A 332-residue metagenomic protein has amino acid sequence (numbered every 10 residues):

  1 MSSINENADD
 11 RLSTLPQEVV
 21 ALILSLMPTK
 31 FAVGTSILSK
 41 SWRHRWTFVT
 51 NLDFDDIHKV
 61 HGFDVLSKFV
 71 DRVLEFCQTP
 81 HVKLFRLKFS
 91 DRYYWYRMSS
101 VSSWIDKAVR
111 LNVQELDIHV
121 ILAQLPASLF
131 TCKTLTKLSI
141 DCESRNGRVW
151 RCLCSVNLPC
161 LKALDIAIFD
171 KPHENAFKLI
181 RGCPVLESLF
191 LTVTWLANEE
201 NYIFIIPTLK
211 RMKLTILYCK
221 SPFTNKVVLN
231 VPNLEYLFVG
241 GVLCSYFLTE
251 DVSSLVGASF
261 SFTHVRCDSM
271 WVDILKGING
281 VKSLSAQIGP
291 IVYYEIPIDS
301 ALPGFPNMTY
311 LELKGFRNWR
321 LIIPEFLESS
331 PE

Functional and structural regions predicted by a protein language model:
S2-I205: Leucine-rich repeat
V49, V82, V113-E115, L135-L138 (+9 more regions): Conserved hydrophobic position(s) of the canonical leucine-rich repeat
S90, I121, E143-R145, F169-P172 (+7 more regions): Conserved "Asn-ladder"/turn position within leucine-rich repeats
K107, S128-T131, C154-N157, A176-L179 (+6 more regions): C-terminal per-repeat helix/turn "cap" of leucine-rich repeat
P207-L237, G241-L248: Repeat-solenoid scaffold signature
N230, F238-F316, S329: Extended repeat-based solenoid scaffolds, especially LRR ectodomains and other repeat-derived architectures
F316-E332: Loop/turn-rich, solvent-exposed surfaces of beta-rich toroidal or solenoidal domains
